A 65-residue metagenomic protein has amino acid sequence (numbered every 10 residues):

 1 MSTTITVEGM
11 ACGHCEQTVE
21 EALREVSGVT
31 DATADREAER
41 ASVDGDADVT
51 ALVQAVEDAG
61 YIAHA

Functional and structural regions predicted by a protein language model:
M1-A65: Acidic, polar-rich N-terminal leader regions of halophilic archaeal proteins
